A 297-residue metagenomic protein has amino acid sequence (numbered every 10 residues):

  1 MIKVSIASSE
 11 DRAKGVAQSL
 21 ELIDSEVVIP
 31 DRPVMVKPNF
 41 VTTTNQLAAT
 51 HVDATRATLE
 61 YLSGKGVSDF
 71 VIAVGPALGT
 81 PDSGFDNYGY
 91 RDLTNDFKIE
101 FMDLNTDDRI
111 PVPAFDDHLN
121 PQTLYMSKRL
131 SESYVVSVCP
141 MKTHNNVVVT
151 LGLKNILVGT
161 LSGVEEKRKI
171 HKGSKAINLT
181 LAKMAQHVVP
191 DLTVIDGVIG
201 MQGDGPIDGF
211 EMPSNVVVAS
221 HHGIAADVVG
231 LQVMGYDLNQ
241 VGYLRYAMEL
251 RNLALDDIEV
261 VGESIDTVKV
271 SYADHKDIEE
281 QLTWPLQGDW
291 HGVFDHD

Functional and structural regions predicted by a protein language model:
M1-D297: N-terminal and secondary-structure boundary signal
